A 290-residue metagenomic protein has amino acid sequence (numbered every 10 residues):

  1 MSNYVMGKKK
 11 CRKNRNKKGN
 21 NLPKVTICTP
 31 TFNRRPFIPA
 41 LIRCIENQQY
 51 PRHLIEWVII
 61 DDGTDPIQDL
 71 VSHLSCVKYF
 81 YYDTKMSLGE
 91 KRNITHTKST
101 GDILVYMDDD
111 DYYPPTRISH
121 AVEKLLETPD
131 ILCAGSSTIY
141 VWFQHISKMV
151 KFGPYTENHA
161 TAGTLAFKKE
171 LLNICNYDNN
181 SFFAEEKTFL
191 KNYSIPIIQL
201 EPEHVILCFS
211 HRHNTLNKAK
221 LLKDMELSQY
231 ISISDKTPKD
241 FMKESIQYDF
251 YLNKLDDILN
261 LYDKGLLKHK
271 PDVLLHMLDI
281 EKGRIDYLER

Functional and structural regions predicted by a protein language model:
P23-T26, E56, T188: Cell-envelope/extracellular polymer assembly enzymes that use nucleotide-activated donors
T29-A40, Y50, G63, D83: Active-site beta-to-alpha loop of glycosyltransferases that engages the nucleotide-sugar donor
R43-L54: Short, acidic, metal-binding catalytic loop of nucleotide-sugar glycosyltransferases
V58-L70: A conserved acidic beta->alpha catalytic loop
Y82-S99: Glycine-rich, basic loop-to-helix element that forms the pyrophosphate-binding segment of sugar-nucleotide handling
L104: Short aromatic/hydrophobic "clamp" motif used to bind/position activated sugar donors
T116-M149: Conserved donor NDP-sugar-binding/catalytic core segment of glycosyltransferases
Y155-Y248: Conserved nucleotide-sugar donor-binding catalytic segment
